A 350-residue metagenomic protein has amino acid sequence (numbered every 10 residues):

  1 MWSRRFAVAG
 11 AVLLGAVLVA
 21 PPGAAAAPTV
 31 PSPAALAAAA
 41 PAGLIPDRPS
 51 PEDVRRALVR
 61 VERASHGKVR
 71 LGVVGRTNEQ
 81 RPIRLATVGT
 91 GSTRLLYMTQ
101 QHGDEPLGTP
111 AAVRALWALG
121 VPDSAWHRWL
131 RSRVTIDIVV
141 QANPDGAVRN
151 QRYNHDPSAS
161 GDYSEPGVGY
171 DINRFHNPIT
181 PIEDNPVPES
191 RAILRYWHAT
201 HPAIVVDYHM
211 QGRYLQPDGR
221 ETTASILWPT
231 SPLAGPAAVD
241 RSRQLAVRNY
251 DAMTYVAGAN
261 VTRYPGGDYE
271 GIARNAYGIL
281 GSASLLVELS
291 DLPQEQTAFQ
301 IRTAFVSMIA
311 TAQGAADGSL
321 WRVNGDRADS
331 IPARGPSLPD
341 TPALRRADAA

Functional and structural regions predicted by a protein language model:
M1-P28: Secretory targeting and sorting signals
A7, T29-S50, N185, E189-A192 (+1 more regions): C-terminal accessory segments enriched in acidic
P28-E79: Short glycine- and acidic-rich boundary segments immediately preceding or forming the N-terminal edge of structured
V74-R76, V88, M98-Q101, V139-P144 (+4 more regions): Active-site-proximal beta-strand/loop segments in catalytic clefts of secreted hydrolases
Q80, Y153-S158, G267-R274: Alpha-helical scaffolding within the catalytic cores of extracellular/periplasmic polymer-degrading hydrolases
R84-S92: Short beta-strand-to-loop junctions in surface cap/lid or active-site-entrance loops
V88-G89, G161-E165, A276-S282: Short glycine/proline-enriched loop/turn "hinge" motifs that connect secondary-structure elements and lie
S92-L96, P106-V239: Active-site/substrate-binding loop(s) of hydrolase catalytic cores
